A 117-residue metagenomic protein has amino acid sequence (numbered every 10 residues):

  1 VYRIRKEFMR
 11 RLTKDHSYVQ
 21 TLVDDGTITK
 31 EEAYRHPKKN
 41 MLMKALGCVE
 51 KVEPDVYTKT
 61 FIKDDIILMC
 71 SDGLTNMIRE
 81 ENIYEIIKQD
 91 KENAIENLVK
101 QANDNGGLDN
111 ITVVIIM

Functional and structural regions predicted by a protein language model:
V1, Y18-Q20, N76: Short gly/pro/ser/thr-enriched loop/turn and capping motifs at secondary-structure boundaries
V1-R5, R10-R11: Conserved catalytic micro-motifs used in adenylation/nucleotidyl-transfer and phosphoryl/amide- and methyl-transfer
I4, L22-D25, E81: A short secondary-structure junction signal
R5-E7, T27-A33, K88-N93: Short, glycine- and charge-enriched coil/turn segments that flank and shape catalytic ligand pockets
E7, K14-D15, I83: Residue-level structural signal for beta-strand termini and adjacent loop
R11-K63: Conserved, helical-rich catalytic subdomain that frames metal- and/or nucleotide-binding sites in enzyme alpha/beta
G47-C70, L74-M117: C-terminal catalytic subdomain
